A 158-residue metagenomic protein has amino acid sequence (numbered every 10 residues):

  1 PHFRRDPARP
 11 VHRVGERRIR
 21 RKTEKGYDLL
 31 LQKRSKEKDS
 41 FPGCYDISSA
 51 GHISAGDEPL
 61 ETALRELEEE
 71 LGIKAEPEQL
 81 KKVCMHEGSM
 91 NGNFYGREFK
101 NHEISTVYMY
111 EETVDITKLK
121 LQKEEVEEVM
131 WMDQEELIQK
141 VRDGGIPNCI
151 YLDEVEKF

Functional and structural regions predicted by a protein language model:
P1-R18, T23-K25: Acidic, metal-coordinating catalytic segment for phosphate/diphosphate chemistry, firing primarily on the Nudix
P10-V14, K33-C44: Short, His- and charge-rich active-site/binding loops that engage polyanionic ligands
E16, D28, E128: Conserved beta-strand and immediately adjacent loop positions that scaffold enzyme active sites
I19-R21, K33, E111-E112: Residue-level signal for short segments within beta-strands and strand-turn junctions of well-structured beta-sheet
K25-K33, T117-L121: Short, well-ordered strand-loop elements centered on a beta-strand within folded domains, enriched for acidic residues
L31, S48-M85: The catalytic Nudix box helix
K36-K38, H52, G88-S89: Short, catalytically relevant binding-site loops at active-site mouths
G43-Y45, S49, C84-F158: Nudix hydrolase/Nudix homology domain
